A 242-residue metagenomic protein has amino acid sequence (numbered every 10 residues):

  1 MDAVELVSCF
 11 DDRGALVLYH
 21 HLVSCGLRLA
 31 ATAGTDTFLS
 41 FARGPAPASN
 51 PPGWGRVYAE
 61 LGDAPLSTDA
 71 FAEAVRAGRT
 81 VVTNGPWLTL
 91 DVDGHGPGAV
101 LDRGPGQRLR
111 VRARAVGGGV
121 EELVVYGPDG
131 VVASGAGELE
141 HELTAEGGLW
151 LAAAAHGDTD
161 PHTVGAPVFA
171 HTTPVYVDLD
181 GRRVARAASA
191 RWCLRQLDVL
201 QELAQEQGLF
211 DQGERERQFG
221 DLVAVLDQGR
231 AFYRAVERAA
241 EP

Functional and structural regions predicted by a protein language model:
D2-D12: The substrate-binding groove and active-site-proximal loops of carbohydrate-active enzymes, especially glycoside
D11-H21: Substrate-binding surface in catalytic domains of secreted glycosidases
H20, C25-A31, T35-P242: C-terminal functional module detector
